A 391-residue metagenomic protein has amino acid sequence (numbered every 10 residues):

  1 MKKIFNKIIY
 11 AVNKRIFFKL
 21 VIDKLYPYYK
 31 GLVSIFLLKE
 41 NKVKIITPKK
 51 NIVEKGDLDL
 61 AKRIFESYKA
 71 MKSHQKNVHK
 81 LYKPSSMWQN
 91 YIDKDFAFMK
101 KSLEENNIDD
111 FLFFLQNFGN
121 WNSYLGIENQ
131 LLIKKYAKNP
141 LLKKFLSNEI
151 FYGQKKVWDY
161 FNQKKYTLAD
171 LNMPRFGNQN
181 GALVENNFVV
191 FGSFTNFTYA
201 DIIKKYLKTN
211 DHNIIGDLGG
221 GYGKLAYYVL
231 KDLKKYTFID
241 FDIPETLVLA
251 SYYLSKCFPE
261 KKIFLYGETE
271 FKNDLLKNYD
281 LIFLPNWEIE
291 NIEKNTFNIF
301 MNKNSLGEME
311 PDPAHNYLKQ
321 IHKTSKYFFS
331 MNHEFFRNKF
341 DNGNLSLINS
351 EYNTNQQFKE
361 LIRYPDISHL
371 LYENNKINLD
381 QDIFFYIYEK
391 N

Functional and structural regions predicted by a protein language model:
M1-V78: Membrane-proximal basic amphipathic "stem/tether" segments
Y82-N210: Conserved Class I S-adenosyl-L-methionine-dependent methyltransferase catalytic core
D211-G221: Conserved class I S-adenosyl-L-methionine
G223-L233: Conserved SAM-binding loop of SAM-dependent methyltransferases across substrates and taxa, primarily the Class I
L254-E293: S-adenosyl-L-methionine
M301: A conserved beta-strand element that flanks and buttresses the S-adenosyl-L-methionine
E308-I321: A short, conserved alpha-helix within the catalytic core of class I
S325-F336: Conserved beta-strand signature within the Rossmann-like core of class I S-adenosyl-L-methionine
